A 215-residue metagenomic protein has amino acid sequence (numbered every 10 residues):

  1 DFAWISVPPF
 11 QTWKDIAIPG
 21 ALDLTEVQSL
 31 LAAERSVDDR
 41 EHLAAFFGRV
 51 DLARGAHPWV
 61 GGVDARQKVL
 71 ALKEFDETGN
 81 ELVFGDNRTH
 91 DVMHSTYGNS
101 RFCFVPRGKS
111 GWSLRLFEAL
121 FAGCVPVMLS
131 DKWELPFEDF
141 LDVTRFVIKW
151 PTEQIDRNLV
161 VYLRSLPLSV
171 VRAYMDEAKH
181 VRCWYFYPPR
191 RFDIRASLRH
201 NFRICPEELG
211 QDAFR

Functional and structural regions predicted by a protein language model:
D1-L114, A122, S130-F140, F146-W150 (+3 more regions): Nucleotide-sugar donor-binding catalytic core of glycosyltransferases
S165-L166: Short, basic/hydrophobic alpha-helical segments
E177-H180: Catalytic cores of secreted/periplasmic lytic hydrolases that degrade extracellular macromolecules
